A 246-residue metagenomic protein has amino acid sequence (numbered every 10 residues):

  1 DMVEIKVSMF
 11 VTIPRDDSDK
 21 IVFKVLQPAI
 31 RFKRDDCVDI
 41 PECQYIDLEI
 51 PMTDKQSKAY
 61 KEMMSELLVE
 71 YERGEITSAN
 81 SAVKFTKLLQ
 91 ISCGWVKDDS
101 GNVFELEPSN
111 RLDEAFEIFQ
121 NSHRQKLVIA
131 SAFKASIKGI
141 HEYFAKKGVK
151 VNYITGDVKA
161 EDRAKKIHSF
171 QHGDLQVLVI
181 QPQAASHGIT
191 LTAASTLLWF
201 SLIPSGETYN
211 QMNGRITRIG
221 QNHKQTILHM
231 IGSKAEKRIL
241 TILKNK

Functional and structural regions predicted by a protein language model:
D1-Q125, K244: Inter-lobe coupling linker of SF2 helicases/translocases
D54-Q56, A135-S136, K159, A184-S186 (+3 more regions): Conserved nucleotide-binding/hydrolysis micro-motifs of P-loop NTPases
K58, D113, K138, E142 (+5 more regions): Alpha-helical elements of the RecA-like P-loop NTPase motor core of helicases
P108, A132-K134: Helix N-cap/beta->alpha junction signal
F119, L127, Y143, F170 (+3 more regions): A generic "structured core" feature
V128-A130, K138-H141, A145-A185: Conserved helicase ATPase core of P-loop NTP-dependent helicases/translocases
I189-L202, T226-H229: A short beta-strand element within the Helicase C-terminal
P204-K246: A conserved SF2-helicase RecA2
